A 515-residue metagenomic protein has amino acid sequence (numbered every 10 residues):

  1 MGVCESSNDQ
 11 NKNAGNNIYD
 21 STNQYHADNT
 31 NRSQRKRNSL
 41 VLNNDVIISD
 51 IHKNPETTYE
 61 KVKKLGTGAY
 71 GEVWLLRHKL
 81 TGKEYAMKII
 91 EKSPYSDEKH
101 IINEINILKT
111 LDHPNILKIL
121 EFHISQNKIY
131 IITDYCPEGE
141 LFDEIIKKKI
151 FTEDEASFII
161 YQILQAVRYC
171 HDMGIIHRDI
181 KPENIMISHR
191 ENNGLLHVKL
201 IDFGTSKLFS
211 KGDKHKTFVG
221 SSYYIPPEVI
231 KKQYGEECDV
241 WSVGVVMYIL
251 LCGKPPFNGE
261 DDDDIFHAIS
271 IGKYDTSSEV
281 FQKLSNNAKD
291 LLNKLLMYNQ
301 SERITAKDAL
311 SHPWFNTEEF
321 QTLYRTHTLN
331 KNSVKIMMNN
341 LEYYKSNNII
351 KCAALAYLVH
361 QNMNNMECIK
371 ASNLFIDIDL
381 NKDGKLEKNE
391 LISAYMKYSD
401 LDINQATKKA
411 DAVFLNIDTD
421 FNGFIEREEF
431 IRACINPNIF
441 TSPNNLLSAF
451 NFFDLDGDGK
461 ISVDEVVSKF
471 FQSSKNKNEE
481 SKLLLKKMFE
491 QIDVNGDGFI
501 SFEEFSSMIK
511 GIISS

Functional and structural regions predicted by a protein language model:
E72: Conserved N-lobe ATP-binding subsite of Hanks-type protein kinase domains, especially the beta3 VAIK lysine
I89-L111: Conserved N-lobe beta3->alphaC-helix segment of eukaryotic protein kinase catalytic domains
E121-F122: A short, aromatic-enriched beta-strand patch in the conserved N-lobe beta-sheet of the protein kinase catalytic domain
N127-E140, E144: Conserved short submotifs of the Hanks-type protein kinase catalytic core that shape the nucleotide-binding pocket
I159-I160: Activation segment signature within eukaryotic-like protein kinase domains
L355-A356, E387-L401, E426-P437, S462-K475 (+1 more regions): Amphipathic regulatory helices of Ca2+-sensor modules
